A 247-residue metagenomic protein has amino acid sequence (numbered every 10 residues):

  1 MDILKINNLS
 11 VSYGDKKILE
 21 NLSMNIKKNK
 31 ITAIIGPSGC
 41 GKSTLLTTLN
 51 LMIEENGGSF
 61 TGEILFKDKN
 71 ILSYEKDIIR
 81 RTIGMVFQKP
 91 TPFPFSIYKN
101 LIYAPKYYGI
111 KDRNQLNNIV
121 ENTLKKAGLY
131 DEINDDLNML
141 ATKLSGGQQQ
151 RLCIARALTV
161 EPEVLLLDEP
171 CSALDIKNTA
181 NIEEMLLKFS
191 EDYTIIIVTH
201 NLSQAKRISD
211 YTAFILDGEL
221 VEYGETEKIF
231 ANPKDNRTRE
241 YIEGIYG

Functional and structural regions predicted by a protein language model:
E63-I78, I229: ABC ATPase NBD Q-loop/coupling interface
R113-D135: Conserved ABC ATPase "signature" region
M139-L144, Q148: Conserved ABC ATPase signature
L165-D168: Catalytic Walker B motif of ABC-type/P-loop ATPase nucleotide-binding domains
A180-E191: Helical segment within the ABC ATPase nucleotide-binding domain
Y223-G224: ABC ATPase "signature
